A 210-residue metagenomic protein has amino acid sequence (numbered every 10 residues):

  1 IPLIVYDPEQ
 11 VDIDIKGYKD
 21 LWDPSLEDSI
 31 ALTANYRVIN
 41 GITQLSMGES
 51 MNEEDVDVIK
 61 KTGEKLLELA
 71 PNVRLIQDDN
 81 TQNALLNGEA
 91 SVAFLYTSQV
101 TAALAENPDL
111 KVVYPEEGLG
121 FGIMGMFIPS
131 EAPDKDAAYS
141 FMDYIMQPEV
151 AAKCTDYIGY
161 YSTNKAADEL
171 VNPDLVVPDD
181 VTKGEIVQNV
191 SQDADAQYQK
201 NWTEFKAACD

Functional and structural regions predicted by a protein language model:
I1-E89: Extracytoplasmic ligand-binding site segments that recognize negatively charged/polar headgroups
P8, A34, T97-S98, Y157-I158: Short secondary-structure boundary segments
E9, D23-E27, Q44-G48, L67-R74 (+7 more regions): Sec-exported extracytoplasmic/periplasmic mature domains
Y18, T81-A84, V100, A138 (+1 more regions): Short, hydrophobic alpha-helical packing/hinge segments within bilobed ligand-binding/sensory domains
I59-E68, E106-S130: Periplasmic-binding protein-like
N83, E185-D210: Conserved C-terminal helix/tail region of periplasmic/extracytoplasmic solute-binding proteins
V92-L110: A ligand-binding cleft/hinge motif common to bilobed small-molecule-binding domains
L119-G120, M124, P129-I186: Mature extracytoplasmic/periplasmic domains
